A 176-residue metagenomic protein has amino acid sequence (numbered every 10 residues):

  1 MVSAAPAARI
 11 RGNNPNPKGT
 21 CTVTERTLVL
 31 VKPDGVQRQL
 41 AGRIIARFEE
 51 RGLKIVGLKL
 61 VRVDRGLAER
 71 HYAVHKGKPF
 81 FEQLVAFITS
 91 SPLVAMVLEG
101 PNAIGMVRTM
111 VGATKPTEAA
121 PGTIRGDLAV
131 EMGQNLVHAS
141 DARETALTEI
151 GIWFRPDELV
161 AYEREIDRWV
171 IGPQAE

Functional and structural regions predicted by a protein language model:
V2-P6, I10-E176: Non-catalytic terminal and connector segments of soluble metabolic enzymes
